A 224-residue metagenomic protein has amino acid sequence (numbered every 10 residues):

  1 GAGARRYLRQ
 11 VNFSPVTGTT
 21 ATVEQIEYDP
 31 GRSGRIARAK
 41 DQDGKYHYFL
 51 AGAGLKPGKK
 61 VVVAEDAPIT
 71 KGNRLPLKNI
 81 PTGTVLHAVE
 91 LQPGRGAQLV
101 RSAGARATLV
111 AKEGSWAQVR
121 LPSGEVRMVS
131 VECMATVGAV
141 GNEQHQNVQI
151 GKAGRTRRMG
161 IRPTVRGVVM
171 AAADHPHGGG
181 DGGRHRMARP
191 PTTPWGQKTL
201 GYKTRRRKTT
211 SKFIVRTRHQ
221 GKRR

Functional and structural regions predicted by a protein language model:
G1-R32, P57-R224: Basic, glycine/proline-rich low-complexity segments that contact nucleic acids
G31, A39-D41: Structural recognition of beta-strand segments within beta-rich domains
D41, A51, A111: Conserved strand-loop elements at the edges of beta-sheets that form or border functional pockets
D41-G44, P122-S123: Short acidic-glycine loop/turn motifs at beta-strand connectors
G44-K56: Beta-strand/loop nucleic-acid-binding surfaces
